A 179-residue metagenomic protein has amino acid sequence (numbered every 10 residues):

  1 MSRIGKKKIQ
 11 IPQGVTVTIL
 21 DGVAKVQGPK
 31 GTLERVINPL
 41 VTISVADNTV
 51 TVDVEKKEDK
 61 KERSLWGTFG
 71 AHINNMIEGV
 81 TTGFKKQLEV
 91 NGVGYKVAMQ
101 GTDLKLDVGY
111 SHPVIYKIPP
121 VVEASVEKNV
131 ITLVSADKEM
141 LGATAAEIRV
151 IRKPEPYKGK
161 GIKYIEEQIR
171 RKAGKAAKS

Functional and structural regions predicted by a protein language model:
S2-S179: N-terminal intrinsically disordered, cationic/polar leader segments that include organellar targeting peptides
